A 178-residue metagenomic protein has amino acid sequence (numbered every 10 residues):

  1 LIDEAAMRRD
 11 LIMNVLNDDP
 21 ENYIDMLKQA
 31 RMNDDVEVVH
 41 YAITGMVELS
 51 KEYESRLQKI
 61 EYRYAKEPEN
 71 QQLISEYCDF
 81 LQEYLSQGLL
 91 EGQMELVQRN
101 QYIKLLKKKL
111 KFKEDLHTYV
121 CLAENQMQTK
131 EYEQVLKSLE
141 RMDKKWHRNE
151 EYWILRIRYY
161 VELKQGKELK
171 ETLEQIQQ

Functional and structural regions predicted by a protein language model:
L1, N14, D25-D35, R63-A65 (+1 more regions): Alpha-solenoid HEAT/Armadillo-like helical repeat scaffolds in large eukaryotic proteins
L1-D18, F80-L90: Alpha-helical segment of the N-proximal tetratricopeptide repeat
D3-A5, D34-V36, N149: Short inter-helical turns and helix N-cap capping residues of alpha-solenoid HEAT/ARM repeat scaffolds
M7-D18, Q29, H40-E48, C121-N125: Structural detector for internal amphipathic alpha-helices that build alpha-solenoid repeat scaffolds
L11-I12, L27, V47, E61 (+4 more regions): Conserved small-residue packing positions in alpha-helical repeats and bundles
P20-R31, E54-K59, E133-S138, E168-L173: Amphipathic alpha-helical scaffolding segments comprising HEAT/armadillo-like alpha-solenoid repeats
V36, H40-I43, V47, K66-L89 (+1 more regions): Amphipathic alpha-helical repeat scaffolds of TPR domains
Q87-Q178: Long, non-transmembrane cytosolic or organellar matrix-exposed soluble domains/tails of integral membrane proteins
